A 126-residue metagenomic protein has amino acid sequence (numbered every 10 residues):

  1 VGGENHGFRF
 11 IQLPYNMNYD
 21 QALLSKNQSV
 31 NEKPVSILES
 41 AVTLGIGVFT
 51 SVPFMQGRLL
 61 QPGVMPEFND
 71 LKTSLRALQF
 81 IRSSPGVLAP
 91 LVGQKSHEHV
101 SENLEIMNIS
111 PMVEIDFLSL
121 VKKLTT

Functional and structural regions predicted by a protein language model:
V1-T126: Beta/alpha (TIM)-barrel catalytic core signal, keyed to glycine-rich beta->alpha loops juxtaposed to Asp/Glu that bind
